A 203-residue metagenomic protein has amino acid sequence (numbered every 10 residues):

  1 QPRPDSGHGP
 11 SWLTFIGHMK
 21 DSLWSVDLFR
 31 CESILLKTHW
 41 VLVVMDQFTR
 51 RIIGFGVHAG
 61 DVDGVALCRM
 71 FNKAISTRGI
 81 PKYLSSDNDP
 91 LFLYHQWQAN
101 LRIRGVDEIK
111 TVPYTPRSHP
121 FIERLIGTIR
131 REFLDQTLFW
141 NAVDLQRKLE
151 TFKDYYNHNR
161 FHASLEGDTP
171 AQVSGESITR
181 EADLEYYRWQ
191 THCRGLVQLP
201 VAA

Functional and structural regions predicted by a protein language model:
Q1-A203: Charged DNA-binding/catalytic regions of mobile-element recombinases
